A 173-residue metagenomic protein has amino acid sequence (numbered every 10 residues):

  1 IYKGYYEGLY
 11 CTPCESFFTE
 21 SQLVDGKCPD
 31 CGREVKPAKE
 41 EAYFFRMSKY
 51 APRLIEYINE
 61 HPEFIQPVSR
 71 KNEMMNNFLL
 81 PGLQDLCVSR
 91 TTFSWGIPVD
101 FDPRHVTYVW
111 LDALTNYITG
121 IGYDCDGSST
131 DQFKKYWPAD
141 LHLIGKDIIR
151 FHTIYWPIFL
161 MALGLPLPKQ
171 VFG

Functional and structural regions predicted by a protein language model:
I1-G8: A broadly conserved sequence feature marking short terminus-proximal activation segments in nucleic acid-centric
Y2, F18, V35: Cys/His-rich microdomains that often coordinate metals
E7, L23-K27: Short metal-coordination and nucleic-acid-contact micro-motifs, chiefly zinc-binding Cys/His arrays
G8-C14: A glycine-rich phosphate-binding loop feature that marks nucleotide/adenosyl-phosphate handling sites
P13, D30-C31, P37-G173: Structured secondary-structure scaffolds
